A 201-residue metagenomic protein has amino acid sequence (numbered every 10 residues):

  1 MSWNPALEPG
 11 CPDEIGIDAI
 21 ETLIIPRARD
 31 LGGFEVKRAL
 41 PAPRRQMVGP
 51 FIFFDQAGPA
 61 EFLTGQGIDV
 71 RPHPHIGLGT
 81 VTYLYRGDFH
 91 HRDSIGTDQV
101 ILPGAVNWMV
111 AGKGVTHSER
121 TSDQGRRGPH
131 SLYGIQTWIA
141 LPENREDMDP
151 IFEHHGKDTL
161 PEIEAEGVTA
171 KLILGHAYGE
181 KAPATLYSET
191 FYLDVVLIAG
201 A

Functional and structural regions predicted by a protein language model:
S2-R38: Hydrophobic alpha-helical membrane-insertion signals
R27-Y85, L160-A201: A short glycine-rich, His/Asp/Glu-containing loop-to-beta-strand
V81-P103, T116-S118: A short beta-strand-loop-beta hairpin characteristic of the jelly-roll/cupin
G104, G112, I198-A201: Tight coil/turn sites that cap or link beta-strands
G112-N144: Ligand-binding loop in jelly-roll beta-barrel domains
I139-V168: Long amphipathic alpha-helical segments that form oligomerization/scaffold cores
